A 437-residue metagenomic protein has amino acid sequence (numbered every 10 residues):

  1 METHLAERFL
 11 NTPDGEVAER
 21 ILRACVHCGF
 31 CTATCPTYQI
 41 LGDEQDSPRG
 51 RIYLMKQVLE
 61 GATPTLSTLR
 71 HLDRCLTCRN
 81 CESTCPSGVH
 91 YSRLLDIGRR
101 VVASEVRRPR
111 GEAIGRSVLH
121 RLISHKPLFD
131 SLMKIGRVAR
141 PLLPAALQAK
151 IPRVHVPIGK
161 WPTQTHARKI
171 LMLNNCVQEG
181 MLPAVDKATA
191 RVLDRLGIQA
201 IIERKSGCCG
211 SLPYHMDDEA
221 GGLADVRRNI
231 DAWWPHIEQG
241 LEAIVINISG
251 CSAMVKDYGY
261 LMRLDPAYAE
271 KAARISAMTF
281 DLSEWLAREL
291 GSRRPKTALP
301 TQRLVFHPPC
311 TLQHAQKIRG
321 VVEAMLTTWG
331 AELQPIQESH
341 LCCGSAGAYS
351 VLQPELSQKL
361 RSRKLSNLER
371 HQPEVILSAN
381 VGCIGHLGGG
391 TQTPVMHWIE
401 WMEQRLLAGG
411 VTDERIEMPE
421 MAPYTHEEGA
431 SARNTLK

Functional and structural regions predicted by a protein language model:
M1-C28: Generic N-terminal leader/targeting and pre-domain segments
M1-N11, Y38-R70, G88-S117, M396-E403: Non-heme iron-sulfur electron-transfer modules
D14-G15, Y91-K437: Iron-sulfur cluster-binding electron-transfer modules in prokaryotic oxidoreductases
E19-Y38, L69-V89, H340-L341: Cysteine-centered iron-sulfur cluster-binding motifs in ferredoxin-type domains/subunits of redox enzymes
G29-A33, D43-P48, A200-I202: N-terminal glycine-rich anion-binding loops that anchor highly charged ligand groups
G50, N80, A167: Alpha-helical ligand/cofactor-binding cores
E60, N80, T84, D217: Short His/Asp/Glu-rich catalytic/ion-coordination signatures at enzyme active sites or charged loops
